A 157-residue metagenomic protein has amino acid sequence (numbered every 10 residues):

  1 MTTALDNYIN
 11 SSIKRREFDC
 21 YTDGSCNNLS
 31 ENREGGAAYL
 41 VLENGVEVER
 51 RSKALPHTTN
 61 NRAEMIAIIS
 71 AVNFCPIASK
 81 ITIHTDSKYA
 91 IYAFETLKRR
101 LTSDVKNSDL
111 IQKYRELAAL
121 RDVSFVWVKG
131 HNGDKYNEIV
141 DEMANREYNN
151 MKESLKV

Functional and structural regions predicted by a protein language model:
M1-T2, H131: N-terminal hydrophobic targeting segments
T2-R62, I66, N73-C75, E142 (+1 more regions): RNase H-like nuclease fold core
D19-E31, I69-M143, E147-Y148, K152-S154: RNase H catalytic domain
